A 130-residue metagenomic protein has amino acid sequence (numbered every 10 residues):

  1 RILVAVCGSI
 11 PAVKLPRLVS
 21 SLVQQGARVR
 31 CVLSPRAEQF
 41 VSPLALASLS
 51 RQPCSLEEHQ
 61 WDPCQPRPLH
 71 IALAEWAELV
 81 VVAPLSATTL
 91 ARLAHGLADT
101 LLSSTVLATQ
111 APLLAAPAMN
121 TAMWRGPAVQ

Functional and structural regions predicted by a protein language model:
R1-Q130: A cross-family phosphate/adenosyl-ligand binding-site feature
